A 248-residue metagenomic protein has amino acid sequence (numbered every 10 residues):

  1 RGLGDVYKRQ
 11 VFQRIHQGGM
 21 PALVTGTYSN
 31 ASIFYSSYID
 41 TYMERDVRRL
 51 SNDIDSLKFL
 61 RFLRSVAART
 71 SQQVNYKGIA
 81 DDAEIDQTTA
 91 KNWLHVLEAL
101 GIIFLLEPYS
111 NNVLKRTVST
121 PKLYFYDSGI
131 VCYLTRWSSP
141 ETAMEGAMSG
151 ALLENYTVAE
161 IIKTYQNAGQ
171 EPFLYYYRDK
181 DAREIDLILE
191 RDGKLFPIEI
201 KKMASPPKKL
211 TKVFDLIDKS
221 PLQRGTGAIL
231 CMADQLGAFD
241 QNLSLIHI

Functional and structural regions predicted by a protein language model:
G2-Y7, I248: Short, small-residue-biased leader/transition segments that mark boundaries at the very start of proteins
K8-D40, R49: Amphipathic alpha-helical "lid/sensor" segments that cap RecA-like P-loop NTPase cores
P21, D40, E44, G129-C132 (+1 more regions): Active-site/binding-pocket entry motifs
S32-S36, E44-H95: Conserved helicase/translocase motor-coupling segment
A99-L100: Alpha-helix C-caps/helix-loop-beta hinges
E107-I246: A cross-kingdom feature that marks ATP-driven nucleic-acid transaction machinery
